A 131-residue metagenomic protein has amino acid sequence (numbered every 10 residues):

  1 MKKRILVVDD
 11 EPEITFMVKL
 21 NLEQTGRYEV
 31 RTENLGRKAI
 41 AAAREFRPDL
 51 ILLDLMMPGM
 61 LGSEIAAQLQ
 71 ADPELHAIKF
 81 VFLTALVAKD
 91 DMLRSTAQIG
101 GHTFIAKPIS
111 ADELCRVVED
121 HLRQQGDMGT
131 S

Functional and structural regions predicted by a protein language model:
F16-Q24: Charged docking surfaces used in two-component/phosphorelay signaling
R27-N34, A42: Short hydrophobic/Thr-rich beta-strand motif most characteristic of the beta2 strand and flanking loop of CheY-like
E33-R37, A111: Conserved Asp/Asn-Gly motif in the active-site loop of CheY-like receiver
F46-L52: Active-site beta3 strand of CheY-like receiver
M57: Receiver (REC) domain active-site loop signature in two-component systems and cognate sites in sensor histidine kinases
P108-V118, G126: C-terminal output helix
